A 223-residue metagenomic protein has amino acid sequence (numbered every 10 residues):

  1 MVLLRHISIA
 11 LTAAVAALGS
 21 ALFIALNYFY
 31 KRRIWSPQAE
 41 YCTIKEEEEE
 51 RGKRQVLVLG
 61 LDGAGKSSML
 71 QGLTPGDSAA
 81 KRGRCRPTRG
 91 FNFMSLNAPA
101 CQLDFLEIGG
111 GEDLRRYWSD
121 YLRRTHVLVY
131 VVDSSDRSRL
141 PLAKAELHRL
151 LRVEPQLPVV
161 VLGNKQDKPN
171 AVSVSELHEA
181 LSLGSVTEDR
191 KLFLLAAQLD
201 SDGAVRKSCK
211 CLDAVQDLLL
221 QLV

Functional and structural regions predicted by a protein language model:
M1-L57, V215, L220: Short, flexible boundary segments at extreme N-termini or domain junctions of P-loop NTPases and their
P37-E50, T74-Q102: Switch I (effector-binding) loop of TRAFAC-class P-loop GTPase G-domains
E49, P87-T88, S95-P99, S119-R124 (+2 more regions): Conserved catalytic network of the ASCE P-loop NTPase/AAA+ motor domain
R54-A80: Glycine-rich phosphate-binding P-loop
P99-R116, S134-D136: Switch II (G3) loop of P-loop NTPases
L114-D136, K144-Q156: Inter-motif core of Ras-like GTPase G domains
V127-Y130, E154-K165, V186-Q198: Conserved beta-strand/loop subsegment of P-loop NTPase cores
P169-V223: Canonical P-loop GTPase G-domain recognition
